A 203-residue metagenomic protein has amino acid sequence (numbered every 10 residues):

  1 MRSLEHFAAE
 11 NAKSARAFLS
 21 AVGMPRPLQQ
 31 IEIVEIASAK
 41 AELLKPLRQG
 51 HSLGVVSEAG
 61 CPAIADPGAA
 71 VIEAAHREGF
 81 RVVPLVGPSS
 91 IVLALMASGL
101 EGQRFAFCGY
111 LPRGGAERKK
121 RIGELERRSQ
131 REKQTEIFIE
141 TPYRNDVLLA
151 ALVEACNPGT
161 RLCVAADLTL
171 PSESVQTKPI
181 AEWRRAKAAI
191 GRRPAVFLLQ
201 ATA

Functional and structural regions predicted by a protein language model:
R2-L85: Class I S-adenosyl-L-methionine
K13, I31-A39, P88-S89, G109-G114 (+1 more regions): Short, acidic/turn-prone active-site loops that include or flank metal/cofactor- and phosphate-binding residues
A15-R16, I91-V92, N145-D146: Short, well-ordered alpha-helical microsegments
F18, R121, L148-L149: Hydrophobic side chains in well-ordered alpha-helices
P25, D66, A70-R128: Class I SAM-dependent methyltransferase SAM-binding "motif I" and its flanking Rossmann-like core
R26-E35, V82, G102-G109, P158-A165: Short hydrophobic/aromatic-enriched beta-strand-loop microsegments
E32-V34, R48-S52, R131-A203: A contiguous loop/helix-start segment that scaffolds small-molecule binding in enzyme catalytic cores
C61, A65, L111, G115 (+1 more regions): Conserved phosphate/pyrophosphate-binding and hydrolysis machinery centered on Walker-type P-loop NTPases, extending
